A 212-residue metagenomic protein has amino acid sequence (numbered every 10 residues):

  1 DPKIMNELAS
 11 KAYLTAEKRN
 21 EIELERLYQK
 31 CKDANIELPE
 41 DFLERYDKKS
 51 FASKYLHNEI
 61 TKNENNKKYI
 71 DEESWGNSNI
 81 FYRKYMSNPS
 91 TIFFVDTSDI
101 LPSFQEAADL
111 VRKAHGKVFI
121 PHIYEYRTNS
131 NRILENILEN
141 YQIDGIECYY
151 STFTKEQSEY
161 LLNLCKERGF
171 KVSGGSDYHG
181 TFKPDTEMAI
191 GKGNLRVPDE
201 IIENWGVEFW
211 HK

Functional and structural regions predicted by a protein language model:
D1-P2, P102, E106-I120, Y124-K212: Charged catalytic cores and adjacent phosphate/nucleic-acid-binding surfaces used for phosphate/nucleic-acid chemistry
D1-R127, I201: Extended substrate/RNA-proximal surfaces in nucleic-acid metabolism proteins
